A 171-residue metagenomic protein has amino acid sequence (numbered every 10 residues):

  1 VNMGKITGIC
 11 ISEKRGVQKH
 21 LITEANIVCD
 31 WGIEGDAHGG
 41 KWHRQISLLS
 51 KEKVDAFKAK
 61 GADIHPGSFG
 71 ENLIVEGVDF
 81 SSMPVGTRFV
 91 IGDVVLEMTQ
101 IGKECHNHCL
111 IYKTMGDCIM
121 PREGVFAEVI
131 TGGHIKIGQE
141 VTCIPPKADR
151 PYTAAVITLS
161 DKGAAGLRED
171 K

Functional and structural regions predicted by a protein language model:
V1-R150: Metal-cofactor-dependent catalytic cores
D149-K171: Glycine-rich phosphate/diphosphate-binding loop of Rossmann-like nucleotide-binding domains
